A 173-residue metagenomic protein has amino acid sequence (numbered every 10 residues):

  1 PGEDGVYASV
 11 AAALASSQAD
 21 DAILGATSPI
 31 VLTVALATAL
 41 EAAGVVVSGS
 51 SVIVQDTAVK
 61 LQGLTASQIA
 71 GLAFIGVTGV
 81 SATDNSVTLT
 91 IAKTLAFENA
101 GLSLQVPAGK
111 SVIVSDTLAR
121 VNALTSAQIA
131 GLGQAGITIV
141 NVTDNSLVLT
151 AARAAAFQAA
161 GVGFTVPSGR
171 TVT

Functional and structural regions predicted by a protein language model:
P1-T173: Solvent-exposed, low-complexity segments and loops of surface/extracellular structural proteins
